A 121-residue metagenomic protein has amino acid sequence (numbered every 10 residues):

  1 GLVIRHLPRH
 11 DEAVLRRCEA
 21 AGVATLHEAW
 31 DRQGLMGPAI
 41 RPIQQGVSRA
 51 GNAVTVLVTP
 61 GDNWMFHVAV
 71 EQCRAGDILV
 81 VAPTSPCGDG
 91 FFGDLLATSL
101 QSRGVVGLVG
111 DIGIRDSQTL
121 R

Functional and structural regions predicted by a protein language model:
G1-R121: Feature captures the catalytic cores and cofactor-binding loops of soluble hydro-lyases/lyases that act on carboxylate
